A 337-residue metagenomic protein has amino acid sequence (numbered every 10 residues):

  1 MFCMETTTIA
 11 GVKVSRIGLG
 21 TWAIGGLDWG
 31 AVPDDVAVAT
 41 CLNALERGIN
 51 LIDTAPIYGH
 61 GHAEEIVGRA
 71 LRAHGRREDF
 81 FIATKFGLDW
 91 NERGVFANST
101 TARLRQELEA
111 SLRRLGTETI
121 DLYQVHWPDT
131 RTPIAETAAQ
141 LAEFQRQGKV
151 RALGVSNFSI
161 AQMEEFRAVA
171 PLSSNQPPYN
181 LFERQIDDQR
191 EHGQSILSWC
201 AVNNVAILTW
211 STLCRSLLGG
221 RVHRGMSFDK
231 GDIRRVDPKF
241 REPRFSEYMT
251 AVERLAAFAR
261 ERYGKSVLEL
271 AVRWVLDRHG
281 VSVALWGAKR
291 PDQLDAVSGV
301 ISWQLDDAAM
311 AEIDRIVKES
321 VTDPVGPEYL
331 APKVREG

Functional and structural regions predicted by a protein language model:
M1-F80: N-terminal binding-site loop/beta-alpha segment at the start of enzyme catalytic domains that lines or forms
V14-G18, N50-L51, D79-K85, T119-L122 (+4 more regions): Structural preference for beta-strand elements that scaffold enzyme active sites
A23-D35, W90-R105: Active-site mouth loops of central-metabolism enzymes
T40, T101-L112: Short, well-ordered amphipathic alpha-helical segments that serve as non-catalytic structural scaffolds within diverse
N43, R47, R114-L115, G148: Structural motif
H74-N98, H126: Structural motif corresponding to the early beta-alpha repeats
L112-P133: Active-site groove signature of glycoside hydrolases
P128-R315, E336-G337: Beta/alpha (TIM)-barrel catalytic core signal, keyed to glycine-rich beta->alpha loops juxtaposed to Asp/Glu that bind
